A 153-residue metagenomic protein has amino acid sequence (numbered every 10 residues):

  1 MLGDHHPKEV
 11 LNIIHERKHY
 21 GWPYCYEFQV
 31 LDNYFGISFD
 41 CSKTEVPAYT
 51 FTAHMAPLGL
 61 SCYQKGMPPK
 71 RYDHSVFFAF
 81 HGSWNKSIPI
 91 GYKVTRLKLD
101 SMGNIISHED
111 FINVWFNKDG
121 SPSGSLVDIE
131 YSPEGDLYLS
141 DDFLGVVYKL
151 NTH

Functional and structural regions predicted by a protein language model:
M1-I112, K118-G124, H153: Beta-propeller domain segments
V76-F78, D136-L139: Hydrophobic beta-strand segments that make up the repeating blades of beta-propeller and related beta-repeat
L126-D128: Conserved interaction-surface patches within small, structured recognition/assembly domains
Y131-P133: Loop/turn segments within WD40 beta-propeller blades
L144-G145: Loop/turn residues immediately N-terminal
